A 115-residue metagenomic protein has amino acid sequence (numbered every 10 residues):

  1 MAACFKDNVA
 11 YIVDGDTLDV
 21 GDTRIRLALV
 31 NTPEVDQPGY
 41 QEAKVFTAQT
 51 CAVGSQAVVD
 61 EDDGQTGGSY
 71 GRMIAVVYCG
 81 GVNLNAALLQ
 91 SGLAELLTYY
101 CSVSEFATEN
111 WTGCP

Functional and structural regions predicted by a protein language model:
M1-P115: Small beta-barrel nucleic-acid-binding modules, primarily SNase/OB-fold domains and secondarily Tudor-like barrels
